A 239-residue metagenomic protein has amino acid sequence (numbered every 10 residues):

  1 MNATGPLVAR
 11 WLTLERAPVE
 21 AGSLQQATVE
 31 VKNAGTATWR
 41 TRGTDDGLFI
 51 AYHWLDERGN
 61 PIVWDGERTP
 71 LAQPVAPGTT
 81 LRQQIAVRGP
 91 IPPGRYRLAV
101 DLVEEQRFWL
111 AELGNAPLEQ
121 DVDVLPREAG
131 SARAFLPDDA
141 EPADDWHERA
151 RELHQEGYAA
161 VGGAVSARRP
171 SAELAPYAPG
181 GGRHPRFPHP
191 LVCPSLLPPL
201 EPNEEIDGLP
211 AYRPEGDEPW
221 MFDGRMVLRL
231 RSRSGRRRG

Functional and structural regions predicted by a protein language model:
M1-E20, E119: Low-complexity, acidic Ser/Thr/Pro/Gly-rich terminal tails and inter-domain linkers that flank the onset of structured
V8-W11, D46-G47, A51-L71: Short beta-strand and strand-turn-strand segments in soluble, beta-rich domains
V31-G35: Asparagine-centered strand-capping/turn motif at beta-strand->loop junctions
W39-T41, Q106-P117: Beta-sandwich strand segments
R88-G94: Short, surface-exposed loop/turn segments at beta-strand-coil junctions that are enriched for proline with nearby
S131-E141: Short beta-strand-to-loop acidic/aromatic patch adjacent to the donor-nucleotide binding site
E141-L174: Conserved donor NDP-sugar-binding/catalytic core segment of glycosyltransferases
A167, A178-P198, G208, R213-L228 (+1 more regions): A recurrent flexible, glycine/aromatic-enriched loop bordering the glycosyltransferase active site that acts as
